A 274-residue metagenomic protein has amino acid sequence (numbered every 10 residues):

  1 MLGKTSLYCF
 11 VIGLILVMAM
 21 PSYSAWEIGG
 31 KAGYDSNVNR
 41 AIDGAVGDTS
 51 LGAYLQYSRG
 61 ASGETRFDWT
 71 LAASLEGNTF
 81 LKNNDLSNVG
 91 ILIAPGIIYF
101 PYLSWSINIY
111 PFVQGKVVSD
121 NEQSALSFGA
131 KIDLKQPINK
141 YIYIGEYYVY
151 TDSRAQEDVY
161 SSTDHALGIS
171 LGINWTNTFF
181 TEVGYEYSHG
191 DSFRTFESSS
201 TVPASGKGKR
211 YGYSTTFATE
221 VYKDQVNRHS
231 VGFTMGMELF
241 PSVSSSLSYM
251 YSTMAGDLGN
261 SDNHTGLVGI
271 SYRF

Functional and structural regions predicted by a protein language model:
Y23-A72, E76-N78: Short glycine/proline- and aromatic-enriched beta-strand/turn motifs that initiate or cap beta-hairpins
W26-G30, L71-A73, I107-P111, I144-Y148 (+4 more regions): Membrane-embedded beta-strand positions of outer-membrane beta-barrel proteins
G30-V38, R59, A73-L81, P111-S119 (+6 more regions): Transmembrane beta-strands of outer-membrane beta-barrel pores
G30-Y34, A53-A61, L75, I93-Y99 (+5 more regions): Residues on the lipid-exposed face of transmembrane beta-strands in outer-membrane beta-barrel proteins
A45-A53, D85-I93, E122-A130, S161-L167 (+3 more regions): Residues that define the transmembrane beta-barrel architecture of outer-membrane proteins
G60-R66, I98-S104, K135-Y141, N174-F180 (+1 more regions): Outer-membrane beta-barrel channels and translocator barrels
L126-T216: Detector for outer-membrane/organellar transmembrane beta-barrel domains, recognizing the amphipathic beta-strand
T178-F180, M237, D262-F274: Outer-membrane beta-barrel "beta-signal"
